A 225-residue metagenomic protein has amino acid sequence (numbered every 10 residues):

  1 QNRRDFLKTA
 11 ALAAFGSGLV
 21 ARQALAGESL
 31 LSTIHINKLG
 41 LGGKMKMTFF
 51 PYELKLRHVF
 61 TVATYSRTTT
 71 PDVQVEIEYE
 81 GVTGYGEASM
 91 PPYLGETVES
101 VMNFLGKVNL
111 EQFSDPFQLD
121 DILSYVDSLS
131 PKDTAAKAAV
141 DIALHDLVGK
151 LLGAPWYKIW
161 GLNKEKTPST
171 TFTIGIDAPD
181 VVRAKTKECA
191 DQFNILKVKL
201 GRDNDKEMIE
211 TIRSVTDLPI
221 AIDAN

Functional and structural regions predicted by a protein language model:
Q1-A14: N-terminal secretory signal peptides and thylakoid transit peptides that target proteins across membranes
K8, K137, K197-K199: A general lysine-centric signal
V20-L56: C-terminal segment of N-terminal export signals and the immediately downstream linker at the start of the mature
R22-Q23, D146-W156: Short helix-capping/linker segments at secondary-structure and domain boundaries
L39-G43, V62, A154-E165: N-terminal amphipathic alpha-helix/helix-capping segment at the start of soluble metabolic enzymes
L39-K44, F49, Y65, I77-E78 (+1 more regions): Metal- or metallocofactor-binding catalytic centers and their adjacent structured scaffolds across diverse enzyme
T68-D72: Short catalytic helix/loop segments, enriched in acidic residues and glycine and frequently bearing histidine
W156-N225: Metal-dependent enolase-superfamily TIM-barrel catalytic cores that perform enediolate-based chemistry
